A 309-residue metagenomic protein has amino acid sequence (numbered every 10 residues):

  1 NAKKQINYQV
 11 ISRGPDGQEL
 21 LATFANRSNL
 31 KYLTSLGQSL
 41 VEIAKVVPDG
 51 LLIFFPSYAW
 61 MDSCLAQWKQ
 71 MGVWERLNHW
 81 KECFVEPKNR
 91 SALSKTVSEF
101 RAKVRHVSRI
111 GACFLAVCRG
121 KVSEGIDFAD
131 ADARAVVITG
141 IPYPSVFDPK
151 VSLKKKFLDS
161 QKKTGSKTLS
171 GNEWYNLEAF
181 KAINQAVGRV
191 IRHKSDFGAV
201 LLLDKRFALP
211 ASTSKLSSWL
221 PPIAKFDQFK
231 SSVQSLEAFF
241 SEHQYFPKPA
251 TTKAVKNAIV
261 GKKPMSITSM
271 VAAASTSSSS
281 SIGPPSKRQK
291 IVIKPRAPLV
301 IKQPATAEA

Functional and structural regions predicted by a protein language model:
N1-A309: ASCE RecA-like P-loop NTPase motor cores that couple ATP hydrolysis to mechanical translocation on nucleic acids
